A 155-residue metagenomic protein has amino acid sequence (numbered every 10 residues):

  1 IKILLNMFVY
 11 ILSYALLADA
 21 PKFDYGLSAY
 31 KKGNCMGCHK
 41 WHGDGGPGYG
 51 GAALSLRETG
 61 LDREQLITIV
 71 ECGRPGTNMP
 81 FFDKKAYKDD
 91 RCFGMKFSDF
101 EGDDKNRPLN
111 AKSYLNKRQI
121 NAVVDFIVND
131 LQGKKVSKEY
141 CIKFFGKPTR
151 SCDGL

Functional and structural regions predicted by a protein language model:
K2, N6-Y14: Bacterial N-terminal signal peptides
A15-K31, G46-G50, Q65, K112: Electrostatic cytochrome c docking/interface patches
D19-K22, K32-G33, W41, T77-L155: Flexible coil segments in periplasmic/lumen-exposed cytochrome c-class electron-transfer proteins
L27, I67, E71, N121-V128: Non-transmembrane alpha-helical segments in soluble domains of secreted/periplasmic/extracellular proteins
G37: Short, cysteine/histidine-rich loop/knuckle motifs that typically chelate Zn2+
L54-L56, N78: Conserved beta-strand positions that form and line the central face of beta-propeller blades
R57-E71: Short microdomains enriched in Cys/His and/or Lys/Arg
